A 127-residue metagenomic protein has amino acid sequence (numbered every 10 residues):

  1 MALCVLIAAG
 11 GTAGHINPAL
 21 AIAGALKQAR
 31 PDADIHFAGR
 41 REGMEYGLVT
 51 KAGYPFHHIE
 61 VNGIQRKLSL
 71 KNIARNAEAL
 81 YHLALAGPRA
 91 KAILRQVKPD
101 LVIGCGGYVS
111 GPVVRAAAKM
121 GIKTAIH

Functional and structural regions predicted by a protein language model:
A2-C4, D100: Nucleotide donor/acceptor-binding cores
C4-T12, D32-L85: Conserved nucleotide-sugar phosphate-binding/catalytic loop shared by glycosyltransferases and other
A8, A38, G104-C105, H127: Structural motif
T12-A13, G107-V109: Residue-level detector of alpha-helix initiation sites
H15-K27: Short amphipathic alpha-helix
K27-D32, K119-I122: Short helix-capping segments at alpha-helix termini
H58-G63, C105-G106, I126-H127: Short beta->alpha connector loops at strand-helix junctions that form conserved, small/polar/Pro-enriched
R89-V102, S110-A125: Glycosyltransferases and closely related glycan-assembly transferases that use nucleotide-activated donors
